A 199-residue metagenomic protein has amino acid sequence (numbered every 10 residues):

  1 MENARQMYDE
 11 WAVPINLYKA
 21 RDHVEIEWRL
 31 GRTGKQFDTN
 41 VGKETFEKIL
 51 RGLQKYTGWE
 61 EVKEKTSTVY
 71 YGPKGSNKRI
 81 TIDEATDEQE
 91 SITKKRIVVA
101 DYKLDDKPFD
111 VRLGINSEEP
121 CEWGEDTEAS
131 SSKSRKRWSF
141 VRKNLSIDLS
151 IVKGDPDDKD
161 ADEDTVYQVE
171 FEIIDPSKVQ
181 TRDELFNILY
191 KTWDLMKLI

Functional and structural regions predicted by a protein language model:
M1-I199: Phosphate-end processing signature that detects enzymes handling 5′-triphosphorylated RNA and polyphosphate
